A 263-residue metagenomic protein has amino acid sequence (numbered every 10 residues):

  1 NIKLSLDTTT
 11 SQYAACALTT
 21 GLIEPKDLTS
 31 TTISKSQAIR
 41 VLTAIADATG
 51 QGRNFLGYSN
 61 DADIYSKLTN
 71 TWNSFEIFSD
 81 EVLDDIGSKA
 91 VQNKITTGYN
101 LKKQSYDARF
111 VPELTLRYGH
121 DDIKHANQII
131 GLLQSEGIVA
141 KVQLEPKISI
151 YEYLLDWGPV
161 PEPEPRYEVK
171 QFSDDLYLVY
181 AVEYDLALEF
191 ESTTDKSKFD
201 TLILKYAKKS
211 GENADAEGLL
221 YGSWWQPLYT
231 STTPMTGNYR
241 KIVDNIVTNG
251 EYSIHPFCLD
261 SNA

Functional and structural regions predicted by a protein language model:
N1-S105, H120-I123, I129-L132: N-terminal propeptides
I86-A263: Long, low-hydrophobicity ectodomains and other hydrophilic envelope-associated domains
